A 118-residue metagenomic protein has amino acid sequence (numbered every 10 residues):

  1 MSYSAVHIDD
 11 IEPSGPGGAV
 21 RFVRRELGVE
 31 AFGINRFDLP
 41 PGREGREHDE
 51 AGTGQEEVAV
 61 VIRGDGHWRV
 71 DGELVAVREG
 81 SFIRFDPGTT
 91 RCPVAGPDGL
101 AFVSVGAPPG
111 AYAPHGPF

Functional and structural regions predicted by a protein language model:
M1-G33, P41, P114-F118: A short, N-terminal "cap"/entry segment at the start of jelly-roll beta-barrel domains of the cupin/DSBH fold
V20, N35-T53: Conserved short histidine dyad/triad with adjacent acidic residue
R25-E26, R46-G52, V94-A95, H115: Short histidine-centered beta-strand/loop micro-motifs that create catalytic or ligand/metal-coordination sites
E30-F32, P40-G45, D65, P108-A111: Short, charged/polar surface micro-motifs in flexible loops or helix N-caps
R46-E47, W68-R69, F85, R91-P97: Short beta-strand His + acidic residue motifs that chelate non-heme Fe in jelly-roll/DSBH and cupin folds
G54-G66: Glycine- and acidic-residue-biased ligand/ion/polar-headgroup-sensing regions
G72-G88: Short acidic-glycine-tyrosine-enriched beta hairpin
C92-F118: Double-stranded beta-helix
